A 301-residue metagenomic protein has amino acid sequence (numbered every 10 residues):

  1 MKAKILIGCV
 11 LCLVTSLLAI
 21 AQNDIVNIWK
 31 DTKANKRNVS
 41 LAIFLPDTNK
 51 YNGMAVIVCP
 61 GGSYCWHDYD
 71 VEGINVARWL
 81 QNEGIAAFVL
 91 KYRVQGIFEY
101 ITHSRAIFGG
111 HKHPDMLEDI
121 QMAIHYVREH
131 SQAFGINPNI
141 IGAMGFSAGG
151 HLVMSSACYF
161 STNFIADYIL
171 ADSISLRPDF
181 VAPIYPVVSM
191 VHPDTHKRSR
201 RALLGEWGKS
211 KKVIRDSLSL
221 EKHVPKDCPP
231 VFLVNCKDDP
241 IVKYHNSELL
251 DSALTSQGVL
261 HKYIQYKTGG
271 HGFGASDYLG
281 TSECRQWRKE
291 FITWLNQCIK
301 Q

Functional and structural regions predicted by a protein language model:
A21-K50: N-terminal cap/lid segment of alpha/beta-hydrolase-fold proteins
A42-F44, Y100-H103, Y244-Q301: C-terminal catalytic histidine-bearing segment of alpha/beta-hydrolase fold enzymes
N52-G61: Short beta-strand element of the alpha/beta-hydrolase
P60-C65, K237: Active-site glycine-rich loops that stabilize anionic/oxyanionic intermediates across multiple enzyme folds
D68-Y69, G73-N75, F88-P138, G280-C284: Catalytic nucleophile-loop/oxyanion-hole region of alpha/beta-hydrolase and closely related hydrolase-like folds
M122-H196, R215: Primarily recognizes the serine-hydrolase "nucleophile elbow" in alpha/beta-hydrolase and SGNH/GDSL folds
L170, P186-H223, E283: Mobile cap/lid helix-loop segments that gate and shape the active-site cleft of serine hydrolases
L233-N235, D239: Short beta-strand/loop motif that positions the catalytic acidic residue of the alpha/beta-hydrolase fold
